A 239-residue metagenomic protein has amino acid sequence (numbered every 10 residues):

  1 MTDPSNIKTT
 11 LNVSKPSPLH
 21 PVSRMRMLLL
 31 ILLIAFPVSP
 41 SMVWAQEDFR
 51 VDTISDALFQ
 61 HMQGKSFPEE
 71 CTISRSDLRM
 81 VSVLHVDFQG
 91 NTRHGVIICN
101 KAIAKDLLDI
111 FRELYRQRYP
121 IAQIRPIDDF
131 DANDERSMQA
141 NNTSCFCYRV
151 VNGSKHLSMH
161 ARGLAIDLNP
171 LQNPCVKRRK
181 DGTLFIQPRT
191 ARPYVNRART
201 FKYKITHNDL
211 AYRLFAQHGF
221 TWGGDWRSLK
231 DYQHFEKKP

Functional and structural regions predicted by a protein language model:
I7-L29: Bacterial N-terminal signal peptides that target proteins for export
H20, H160, H234: Histidine-centered active-site/metal-ligand motif
L28-S39: Bacterial N-terminal signal peptides
Q46-V86: N-terminal module-boundary/linker segments of secreted carbohydrate-active enzymes
I73-M138: Active-site acidic/histidine clusters and adjacent loop/turn architecture that either coordinate catalytic ions
S74-D77, L157-G163, A216: Extracellular/periplasmic catalytic domains that process cell-envelope and extracellular macromolecules
D134-A161: Active-site-adjacent substructure of cysteine-protease-like catalytic cores
V151-G153, G163-P239: Catalytic cores and adjacent binding grooves of peptidoglycan-active enzymes
